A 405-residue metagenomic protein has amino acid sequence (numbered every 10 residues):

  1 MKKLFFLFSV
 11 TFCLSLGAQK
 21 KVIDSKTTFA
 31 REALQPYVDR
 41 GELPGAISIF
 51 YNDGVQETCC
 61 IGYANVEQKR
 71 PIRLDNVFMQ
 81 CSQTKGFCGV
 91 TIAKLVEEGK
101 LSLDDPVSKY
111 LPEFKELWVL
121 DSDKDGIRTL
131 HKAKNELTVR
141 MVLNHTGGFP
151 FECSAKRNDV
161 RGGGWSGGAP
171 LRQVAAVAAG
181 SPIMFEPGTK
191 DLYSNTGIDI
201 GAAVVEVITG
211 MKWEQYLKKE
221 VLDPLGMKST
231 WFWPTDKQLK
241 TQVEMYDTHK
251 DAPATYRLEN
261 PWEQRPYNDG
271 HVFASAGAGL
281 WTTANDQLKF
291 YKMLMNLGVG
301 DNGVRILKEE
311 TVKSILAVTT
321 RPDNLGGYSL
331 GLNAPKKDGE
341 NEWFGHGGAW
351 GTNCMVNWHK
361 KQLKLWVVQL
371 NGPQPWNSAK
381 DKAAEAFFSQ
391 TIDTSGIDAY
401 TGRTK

Functional and structural regions predicted by a protein language model:
M1-V22: Bacterial Sec-dependent N-terminal signal peptides
I23-M79, K100, V119-D123, A179-G180: Short, conserved catalytic-motif segment at the N-terminal edge
L34, D53-Q56, M79-V107, G201-E206 (+2 more regions): Active-site SXXK
R40-E42, P71-I72, S102, L130-L137 (+4 more regions): Extracellular/periplasmic catalytic domains that process cell-envelope and extracellular macromolecules
Q56, G86, F114, F149-P150 (+5 more regions): Solvent-exposed loop/turn segments at secondary-structure junctions within structured extracellular/periplasmic domains
T58, W118-E342: Short, surface-exposed loop or secondary-structure junction motifs that flank catalytic or metal-binding residues
C59, C354-N357, K361-G372: Short, well-ordered beta-strand elements
N296, E310-T311, L316-N324, K337 (+1 more regions): Short, gly/Ser/Thr-rich active-site loops of penicillin-recognizing serine hydrolases
